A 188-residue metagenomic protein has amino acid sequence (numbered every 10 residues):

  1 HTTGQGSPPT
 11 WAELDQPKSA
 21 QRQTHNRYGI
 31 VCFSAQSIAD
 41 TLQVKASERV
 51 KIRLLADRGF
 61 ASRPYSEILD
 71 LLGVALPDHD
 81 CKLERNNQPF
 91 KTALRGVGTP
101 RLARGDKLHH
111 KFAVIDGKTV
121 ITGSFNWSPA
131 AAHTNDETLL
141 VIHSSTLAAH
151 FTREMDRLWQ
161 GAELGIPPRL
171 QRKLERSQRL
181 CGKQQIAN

Functional and structural regions predicted by a protein language model:
H1-F60, P100: PLD-like (HKD) phosphodiesterase/transphosphatidyltransferase domain
A39-N188: PLD/PLD-like phosphodiesterase catalytic module centered on the HKD motif
